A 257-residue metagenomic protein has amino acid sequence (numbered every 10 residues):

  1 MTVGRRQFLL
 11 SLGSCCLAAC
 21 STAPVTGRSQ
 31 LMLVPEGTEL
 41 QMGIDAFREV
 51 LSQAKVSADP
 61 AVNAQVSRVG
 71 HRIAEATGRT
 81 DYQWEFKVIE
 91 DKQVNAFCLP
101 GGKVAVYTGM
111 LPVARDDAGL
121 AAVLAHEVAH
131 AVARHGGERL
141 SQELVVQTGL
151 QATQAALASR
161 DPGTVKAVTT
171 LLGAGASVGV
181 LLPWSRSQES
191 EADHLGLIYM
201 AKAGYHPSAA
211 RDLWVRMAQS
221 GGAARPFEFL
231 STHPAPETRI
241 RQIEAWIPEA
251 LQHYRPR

Functional and structural regions predicted by a protein language model:
T2-R257: A Zn2+-metalloprotease active-site environment signal
